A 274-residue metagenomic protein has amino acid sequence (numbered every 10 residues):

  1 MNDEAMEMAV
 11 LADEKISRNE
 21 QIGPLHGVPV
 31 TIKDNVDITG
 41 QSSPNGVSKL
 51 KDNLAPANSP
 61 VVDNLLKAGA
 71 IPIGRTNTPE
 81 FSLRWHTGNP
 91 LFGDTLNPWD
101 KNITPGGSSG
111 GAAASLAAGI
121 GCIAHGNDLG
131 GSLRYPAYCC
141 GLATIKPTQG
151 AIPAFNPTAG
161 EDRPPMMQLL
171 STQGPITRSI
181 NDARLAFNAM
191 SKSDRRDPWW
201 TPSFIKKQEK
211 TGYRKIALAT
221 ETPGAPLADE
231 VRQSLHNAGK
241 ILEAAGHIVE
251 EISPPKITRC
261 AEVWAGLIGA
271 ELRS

Functional and structural regions predicted by a protein language model:
M1-D52, S82-L83, L235, A261: Short, well-ordered alpha-helical
H26-N45, K210-A219, L267-S274: Short helix-loop capping/hinge segments that flank enzyme active sites or metal/cofactor-binding pockets
G46-P56, A217, D229-E230: Peri-catalytic substrate-binding/gating loops that frame the active-site cleft of hydrolases
A57-F187: Short glycine/serine-rich loop segments
I73, I248-S253: General small-molecule cofactor/ligand-binding pocket signal
K146-G239, A245, K256: A short helix-breaking turn/cap at a secondary-structure junction
D229-V231, C260-A270: Short glycine/threonine-rich loop-to-helix capping motif typified by GTGT followed within a few residues by an Asp-Pro
